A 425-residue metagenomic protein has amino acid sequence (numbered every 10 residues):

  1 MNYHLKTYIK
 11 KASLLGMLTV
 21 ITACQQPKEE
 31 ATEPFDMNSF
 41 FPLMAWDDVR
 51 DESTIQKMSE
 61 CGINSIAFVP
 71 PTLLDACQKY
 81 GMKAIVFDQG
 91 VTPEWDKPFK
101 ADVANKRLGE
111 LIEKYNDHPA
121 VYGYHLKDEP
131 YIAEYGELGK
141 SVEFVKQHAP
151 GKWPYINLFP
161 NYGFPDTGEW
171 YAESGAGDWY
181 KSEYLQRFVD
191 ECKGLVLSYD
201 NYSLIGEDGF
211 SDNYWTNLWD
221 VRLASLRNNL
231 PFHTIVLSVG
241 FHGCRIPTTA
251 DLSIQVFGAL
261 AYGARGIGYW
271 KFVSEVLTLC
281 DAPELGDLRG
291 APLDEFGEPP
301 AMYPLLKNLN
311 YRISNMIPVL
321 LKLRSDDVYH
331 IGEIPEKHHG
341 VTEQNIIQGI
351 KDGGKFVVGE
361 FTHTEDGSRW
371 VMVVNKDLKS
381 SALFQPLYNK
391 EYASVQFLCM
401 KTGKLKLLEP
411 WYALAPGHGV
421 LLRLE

Functional and structural regions predicted by a protein language model:
N2-S13: Bacterial N-terminal signal peptides that target proteins for export
S13-L14, D327: Sequence-pattern detector for short linear motifs and compositional/periodic biases rather than a specific fold
L18-T19: Short, linear, compositionally biased motifs with a strong N-terminal bias
T22-A23: C-terminal motif of bacterial Sec signal peptides marking the signal peptidase cleavage site
Q26: Short, conserved catalytic or interaction motifs in soluble domains
E29-A393, F397-E425: Glycan-processing catalytic domains of CAZymes
